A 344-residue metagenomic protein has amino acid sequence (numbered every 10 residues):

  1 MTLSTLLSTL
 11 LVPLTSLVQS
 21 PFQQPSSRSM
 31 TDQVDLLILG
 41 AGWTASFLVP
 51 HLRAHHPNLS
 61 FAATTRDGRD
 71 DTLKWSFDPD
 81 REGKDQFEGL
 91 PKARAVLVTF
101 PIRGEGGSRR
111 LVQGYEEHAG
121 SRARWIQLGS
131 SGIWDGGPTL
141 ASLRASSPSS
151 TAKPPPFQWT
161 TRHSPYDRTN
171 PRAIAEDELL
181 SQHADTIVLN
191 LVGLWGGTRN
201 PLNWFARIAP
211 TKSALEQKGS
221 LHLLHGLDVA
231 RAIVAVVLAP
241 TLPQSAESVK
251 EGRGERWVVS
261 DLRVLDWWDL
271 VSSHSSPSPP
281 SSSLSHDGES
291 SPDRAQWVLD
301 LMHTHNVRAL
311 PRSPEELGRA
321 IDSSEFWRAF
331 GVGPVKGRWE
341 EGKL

Functional and structural regions predicted by a protein language model:
T2-L10, R308-L344: C-terminal amphipathic/interface module of NAD(P)-dependent oxidoreductases and related NAD-binding regulators
F22-P57: N-terminal Rossmann NAD(P)H-binding glycine-rich loop of SDR-like oxidoreductase domains
T44, V96, V229, I233 (+4 more regions): Non-catalytic, hydrophobic alpha-helical segments
Q86-I133, I174: NAD(P)-cofactor binding segment of oxidoreductase domains
Q113-R168: Conserved Rossmann-fold NAD(P)-dependent oxidoreductase catalytic core, especially the SDR/UDP-sugar
K153, R162-L189, G197: Active-site Tyr-X1-5-Lys
L180-G226: NAD(P)-dependent short-chain dehydrogenase/reductase
A232-P311, L344: Mid/C-terminal beta-alpha module of Rossmann-like enzyme folds, strongest in SDR-family dehydrogenases/epimerases
